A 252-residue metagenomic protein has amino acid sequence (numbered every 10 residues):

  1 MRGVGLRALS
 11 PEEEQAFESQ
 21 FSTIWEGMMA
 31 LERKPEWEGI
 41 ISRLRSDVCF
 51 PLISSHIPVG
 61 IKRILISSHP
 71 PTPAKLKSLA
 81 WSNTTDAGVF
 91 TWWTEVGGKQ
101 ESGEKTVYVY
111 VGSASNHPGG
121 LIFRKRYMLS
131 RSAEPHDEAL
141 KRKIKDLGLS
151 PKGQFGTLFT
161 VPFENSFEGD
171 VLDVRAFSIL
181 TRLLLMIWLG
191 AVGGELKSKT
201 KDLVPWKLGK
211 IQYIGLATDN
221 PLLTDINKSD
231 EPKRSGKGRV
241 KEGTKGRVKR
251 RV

Functional and structural regions predicted by a protein language model:
M1-Y108, S113-V252: Boundary/linker segments flanking structured domains
